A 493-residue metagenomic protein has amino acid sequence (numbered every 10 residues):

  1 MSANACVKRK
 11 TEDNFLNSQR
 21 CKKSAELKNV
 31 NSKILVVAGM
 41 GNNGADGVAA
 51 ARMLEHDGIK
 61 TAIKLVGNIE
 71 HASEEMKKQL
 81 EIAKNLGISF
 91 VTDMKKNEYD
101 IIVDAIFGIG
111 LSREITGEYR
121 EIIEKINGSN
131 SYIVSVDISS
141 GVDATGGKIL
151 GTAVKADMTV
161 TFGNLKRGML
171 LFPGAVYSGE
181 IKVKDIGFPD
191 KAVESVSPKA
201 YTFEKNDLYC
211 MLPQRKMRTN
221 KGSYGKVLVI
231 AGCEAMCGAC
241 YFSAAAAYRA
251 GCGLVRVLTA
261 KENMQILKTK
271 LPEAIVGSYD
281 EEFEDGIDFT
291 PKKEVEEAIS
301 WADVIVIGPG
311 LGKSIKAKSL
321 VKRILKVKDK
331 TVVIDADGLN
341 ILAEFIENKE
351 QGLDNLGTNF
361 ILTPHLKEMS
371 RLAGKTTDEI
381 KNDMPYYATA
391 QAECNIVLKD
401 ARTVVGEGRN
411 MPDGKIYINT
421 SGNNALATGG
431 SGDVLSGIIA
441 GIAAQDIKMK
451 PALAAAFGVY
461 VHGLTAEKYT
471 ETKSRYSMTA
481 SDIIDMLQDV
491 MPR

Functional and structural regions predicted by a protein language model:
M1-A62, S73, K77, M169-V333 (+2 more regions): Small-residue (G/A/S/T)-rich helix-start motifs and N-terminal tracts that mark the onset
I63-L65, D104-I109, L366-M369: Acidic/polar active-site rim loop that often engages polyanionic ligands
G67-E70, I138-S140, E262, G338: Short beta-alpha junction loops
G67-I82: Glycine-rich phosphate-binding loop and adjoining beta1-alpha1-beta2 segment of Rossmann-like nucleotide-binding folds
G87-E98, K293-V295: Short acidic low-complexity segments
K96-I102, K155, S300-W301, V327: Alpha-helix C-terminal capping/helix-to-coil transition sites in glycosyltransferase folds
D100-I101, I106-P198: Internal gly/pro-rich beta-alpha loop/helix module that stabilizes soluble enzyme cofactors or their anionic handles
